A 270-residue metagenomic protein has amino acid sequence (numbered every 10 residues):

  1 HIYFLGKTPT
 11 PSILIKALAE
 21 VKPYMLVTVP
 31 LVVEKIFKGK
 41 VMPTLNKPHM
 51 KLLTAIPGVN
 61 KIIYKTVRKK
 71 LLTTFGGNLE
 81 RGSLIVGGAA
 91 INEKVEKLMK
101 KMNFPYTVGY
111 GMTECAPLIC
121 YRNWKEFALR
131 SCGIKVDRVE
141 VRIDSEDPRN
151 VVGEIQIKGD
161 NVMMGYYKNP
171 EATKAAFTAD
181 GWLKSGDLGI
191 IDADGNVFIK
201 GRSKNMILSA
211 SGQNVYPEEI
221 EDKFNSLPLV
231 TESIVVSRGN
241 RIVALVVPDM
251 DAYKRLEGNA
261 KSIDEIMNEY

Functional and structural regions predicted by a protein language model:
I2-V21, V215-I220: ATP-dependent adenylate-forming carboxylate-activation enzymes
Y24-V27, I36-A128, E140, T231: Gly/Ser/Thr-rich phosphate-binding loop
L26, V141, G195, F224 (+1 more regions): Residue-level signal for inorganic ion chemistry
L31, A89-A90, N161, D251: Alpha-helix/helix-capping structural signal
R130-K135, A179-D180: Short Gly/Pro-enriched turn/cap motifs at secondary-structure boundaries
R149-S209: Conserved ATP-binding/catalytic segment of the ANL
V162, N196-N225, A252-E265: Adenylate-forming
G186-L188, S226-D251: C-terminal boundary motif of the adenylate-forming
